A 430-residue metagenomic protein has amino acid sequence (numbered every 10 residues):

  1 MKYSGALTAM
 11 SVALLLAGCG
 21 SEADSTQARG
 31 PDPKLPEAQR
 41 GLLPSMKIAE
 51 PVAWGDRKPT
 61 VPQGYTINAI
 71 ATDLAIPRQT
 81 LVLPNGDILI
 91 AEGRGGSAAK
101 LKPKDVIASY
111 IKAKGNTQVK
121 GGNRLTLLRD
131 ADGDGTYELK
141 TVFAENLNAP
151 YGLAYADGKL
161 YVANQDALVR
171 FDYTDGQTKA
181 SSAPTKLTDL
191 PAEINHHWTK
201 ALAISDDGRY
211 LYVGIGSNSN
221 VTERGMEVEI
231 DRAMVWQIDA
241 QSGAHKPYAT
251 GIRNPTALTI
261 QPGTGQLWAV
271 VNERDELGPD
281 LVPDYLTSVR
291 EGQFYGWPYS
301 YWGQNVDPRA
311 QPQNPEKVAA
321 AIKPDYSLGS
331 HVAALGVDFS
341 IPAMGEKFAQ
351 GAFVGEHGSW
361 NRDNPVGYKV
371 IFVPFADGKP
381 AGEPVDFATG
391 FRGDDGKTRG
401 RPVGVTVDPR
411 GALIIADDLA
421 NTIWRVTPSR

Functional and structural regions predicted by a protein language model:
L16-G18: C-terminal motif of bacterial Sec signal peptides marking the signal peptidase cleavage site
E22-V61, S97-L101, D105-N116, K120-G122 (+8 more regions): Beta-propeller domain segments
A71-D73, T141-L147, L187-I194, P247-G251 (+3 more regions): Surface loop/turn motifs at the tips and blade-to-blade linkers of beta-strand repeat domains
T80, L153, L202, P255-L258 (+2 more regions): Hydrophobic core register within WD40 beta-propeller blades
L83-G86, Y155-D157, I204-G208, Q261-T264 (+2 more regions): Residue-level detector of Asp-centered blade-edge/turn motifs that repeat once per structural unit in beta-propeller
D87-L89, K159-V162, V169, Y210-G214 (+3 more regions): Conserved beta-propeller blade signature
T136-K159, N164-S205: Asp-box/WD-like beta-propeller blade repeats and closely related beta-sheet repeat scaffolds
T406-R430: Blade-level signature of beta-propeller repeat domains, shared across WD40, Kelch, NHL, RCC1 and BNR/Asp-box propellers
